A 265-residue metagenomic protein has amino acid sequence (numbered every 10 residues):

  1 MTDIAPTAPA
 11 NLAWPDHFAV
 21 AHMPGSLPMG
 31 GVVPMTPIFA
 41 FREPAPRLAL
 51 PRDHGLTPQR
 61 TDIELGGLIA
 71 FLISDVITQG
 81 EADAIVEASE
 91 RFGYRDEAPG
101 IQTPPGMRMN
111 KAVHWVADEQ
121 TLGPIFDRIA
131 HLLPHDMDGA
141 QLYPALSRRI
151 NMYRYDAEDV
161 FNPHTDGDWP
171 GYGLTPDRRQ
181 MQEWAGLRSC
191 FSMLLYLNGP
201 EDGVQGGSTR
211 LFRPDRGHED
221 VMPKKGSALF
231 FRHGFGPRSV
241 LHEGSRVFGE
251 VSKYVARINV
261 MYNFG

Functional and structural regions predicted by a protein language model:
M1-F230, G234-G265: Fe(II)/2-oxoglutarate oxygenase catalytic core
